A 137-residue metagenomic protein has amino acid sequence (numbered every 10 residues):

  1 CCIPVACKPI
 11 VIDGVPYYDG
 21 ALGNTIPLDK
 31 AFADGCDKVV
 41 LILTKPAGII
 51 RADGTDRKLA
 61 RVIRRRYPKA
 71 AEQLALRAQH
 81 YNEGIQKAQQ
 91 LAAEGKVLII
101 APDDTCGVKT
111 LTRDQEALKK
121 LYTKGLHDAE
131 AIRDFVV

Functional and structural regions predicted by a protein language model:
C1-V137: Patatin-like phospholipase
